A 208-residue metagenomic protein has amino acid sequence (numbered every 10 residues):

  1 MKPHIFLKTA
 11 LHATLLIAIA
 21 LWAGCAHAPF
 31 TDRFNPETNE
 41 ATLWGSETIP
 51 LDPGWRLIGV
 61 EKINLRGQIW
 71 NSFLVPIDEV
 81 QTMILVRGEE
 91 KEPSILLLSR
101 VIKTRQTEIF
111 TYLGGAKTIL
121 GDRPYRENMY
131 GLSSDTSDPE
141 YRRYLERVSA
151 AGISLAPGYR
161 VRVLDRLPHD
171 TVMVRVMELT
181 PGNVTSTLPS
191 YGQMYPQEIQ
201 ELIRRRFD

Functional and structural regions predicted by a protein language model:
M1-K2: N-terminal hydrophobic targeting signals that begin at the initiator methionine
L7-T9, L16-V80, N183-D208: N-terminal targeting sequences that direct proteins away from the cytosol to non-cytosolic compartments
I63-V174, L179-L188: Conserved polar/disulfide-associated segments of primarily extracytoplasmic proteins
